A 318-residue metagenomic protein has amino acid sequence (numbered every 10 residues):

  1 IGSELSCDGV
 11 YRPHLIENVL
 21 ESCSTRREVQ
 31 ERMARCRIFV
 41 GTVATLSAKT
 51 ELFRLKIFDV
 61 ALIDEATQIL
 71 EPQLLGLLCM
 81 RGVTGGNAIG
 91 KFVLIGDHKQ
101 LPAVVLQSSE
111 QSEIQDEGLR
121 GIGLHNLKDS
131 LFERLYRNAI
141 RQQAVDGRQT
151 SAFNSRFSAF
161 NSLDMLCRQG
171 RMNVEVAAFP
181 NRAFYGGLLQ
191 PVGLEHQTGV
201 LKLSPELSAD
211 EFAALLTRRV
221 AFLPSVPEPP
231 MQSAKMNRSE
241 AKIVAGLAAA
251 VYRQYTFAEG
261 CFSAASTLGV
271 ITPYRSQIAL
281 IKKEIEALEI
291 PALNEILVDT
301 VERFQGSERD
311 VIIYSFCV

Functional and structural regions predicted by a protein language model:
I1-D59, Q73: Conserved helicase NTPase catalytic core signature
Q30, A44-L46, L52-V318: Conserved helicase motor core of SF1/SF2 NTP-dependent helicases
